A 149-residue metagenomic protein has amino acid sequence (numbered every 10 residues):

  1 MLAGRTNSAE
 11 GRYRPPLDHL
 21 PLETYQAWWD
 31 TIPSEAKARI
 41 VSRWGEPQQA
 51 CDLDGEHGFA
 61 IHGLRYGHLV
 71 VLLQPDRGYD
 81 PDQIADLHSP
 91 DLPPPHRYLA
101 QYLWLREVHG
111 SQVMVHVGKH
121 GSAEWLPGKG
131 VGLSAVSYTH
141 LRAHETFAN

Functional and structural regions predicted by a protein language model:
M1-R65: Extended, H/D-rich, highly charged conserved domains that either
D52, F59-L87: Mobile, glycine- and charge-enriched loop segments and immediately flanking short secondary-structure elements within
E56-I61, Q101-L105, Q112, Y138: Generic recognition of flexible, low-complexity loop/linker segments
V71, D80-V115, A123: Glycine-rich phosphate- or other oxyanion-binding loops that anchor nucleotides, phosphorylated ligands
A85-S89, A123-E124, G128-Y138: Short secondary-structure boundary/capping segments
G118: Mixed-charge (Asp/Glu-Lys/Arg
G121-A123, N149: Glycine-rich nucleotide phosphate-binding loop and flanking beta-alpha elements of Rossmann-like dinucleotide-binding
T139-T146: Conserved small/polar residues in nucleotide/adenosyl-binding loops
